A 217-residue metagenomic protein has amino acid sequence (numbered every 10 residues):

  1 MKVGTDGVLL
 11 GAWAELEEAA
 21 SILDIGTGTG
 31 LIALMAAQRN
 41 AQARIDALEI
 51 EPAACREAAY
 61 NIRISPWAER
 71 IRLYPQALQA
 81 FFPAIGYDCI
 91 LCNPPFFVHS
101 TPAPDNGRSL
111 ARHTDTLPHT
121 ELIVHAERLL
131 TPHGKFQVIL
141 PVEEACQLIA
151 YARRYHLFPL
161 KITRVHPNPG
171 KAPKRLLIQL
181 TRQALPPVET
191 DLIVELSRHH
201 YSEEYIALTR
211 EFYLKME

Functional and structural regions predicted by a protein language model:
V3, L117-P173: Conserved Class I SAM-dependent methyltransferase catalytic core
A19-G26: Conserved class I S-adenosyl-L-methionine
T29-Q42: Conserved SAM-binding loop of SAM-dependent methyltransferases across substrates and taxa, primarily the Class I
R44-E49: Conserved SAM-binding motif I beta-strand of class I
A58-A59: Conserved SAM-binding loop
A80-I90: A short acidic, Gly/Pro-enriched loop at the edge of an enzyme's catalytic core that lines a small-molecule cofactor
P94-E121: Mobile active-site "lid"/loop adjacent to the S-adenosyl-L-methionine
K171-E217: SAM/dcSAM-binding transferase cores
